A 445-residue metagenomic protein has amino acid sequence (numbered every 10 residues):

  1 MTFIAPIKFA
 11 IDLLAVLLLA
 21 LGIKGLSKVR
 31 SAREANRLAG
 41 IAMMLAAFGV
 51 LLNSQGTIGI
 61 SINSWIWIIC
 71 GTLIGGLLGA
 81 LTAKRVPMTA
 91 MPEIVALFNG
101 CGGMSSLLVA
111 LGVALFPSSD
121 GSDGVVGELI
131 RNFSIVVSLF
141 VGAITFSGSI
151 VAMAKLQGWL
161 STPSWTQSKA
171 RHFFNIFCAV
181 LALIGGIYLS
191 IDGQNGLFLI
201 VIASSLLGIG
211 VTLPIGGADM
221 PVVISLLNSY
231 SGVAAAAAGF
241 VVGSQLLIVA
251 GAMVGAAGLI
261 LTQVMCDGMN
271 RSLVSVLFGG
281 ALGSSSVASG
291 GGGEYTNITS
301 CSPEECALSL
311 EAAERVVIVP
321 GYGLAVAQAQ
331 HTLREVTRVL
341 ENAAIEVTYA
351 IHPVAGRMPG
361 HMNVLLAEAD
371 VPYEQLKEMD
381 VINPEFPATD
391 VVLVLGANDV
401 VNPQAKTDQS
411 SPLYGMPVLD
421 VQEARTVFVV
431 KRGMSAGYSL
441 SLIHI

Functional and structural regions predicted by a protein language model:
F3-V16, S61-G75, I135-A143, Q194-A203: Structural signature of hydrophobic alpha-helical transmembrane segments
V16, A42-A46, W67, G71 (+11 more regions): Alpha-helical transmembrane segments in multi-pass membrane proteins
L19-S31, G76-V95, S149-S164, L207-G217 (+1 more regions): C-terminal ends of transmembrane helices
R33-A42, A90-G102, W165-N175, P221-S229: Cytoplasmic-side transmembrane-helix entry/capping segments in multi-pass membrane proteins
V50-I69, L81-A90, L108-G124: Transmembrane alpha-helix boundary signature
L181-I202, L207, P214, A288-N297 (+2 more regions): Active-site rim loops that border cofactor/substrate pockets in soluble metabolic enzymes
M253-A313: Membrane-interfacial segments at transmembrane helix termini in multi-pass membrane proteins
H444-I445: Conserved small/polar residues in nucleotide/adenosyl-binding loops
